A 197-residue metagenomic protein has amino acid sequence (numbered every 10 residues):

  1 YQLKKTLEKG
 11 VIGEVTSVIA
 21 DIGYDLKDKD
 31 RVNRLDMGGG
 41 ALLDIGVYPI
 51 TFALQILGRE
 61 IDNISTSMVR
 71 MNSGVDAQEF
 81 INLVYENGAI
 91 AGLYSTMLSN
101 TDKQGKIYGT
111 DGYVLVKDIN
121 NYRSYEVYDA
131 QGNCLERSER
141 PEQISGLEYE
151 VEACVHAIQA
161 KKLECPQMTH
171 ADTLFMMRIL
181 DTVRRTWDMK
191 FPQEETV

Functional and structural regions predicted by a protein language model:
Y1-T66: Predominantly a Rossmann-like dinucleotide-binding segment in NAD(P)-dependent oxidoreductases
Q2-T6, T51-F52, F80, A153 (+2 more regions): Alpha-helical elements of Rossmann-like donor-binding domains used by nucleotide-donor carbohydrate transfer enzymes
M37-L43, E136-S145: A short glycine-threonine-serine/GTX helix/turn-capping micro-motif
G40, D44-T51, R59, D76 (+3 more regions): Generic recognition of short, well-ordered alpha-helical interface segments
T51-S124, P141, E152-A160, T196: Contiguous beta-strand/loop segments that form the cofactor/metal-binding neighborhood of enzyme cores
E86, A153-V197: C-terminal helix-rich "cap/oligomerization" subdomain common to oxidoreductases
E139-E152, M168: Active-site loop of classical SDR/Rossmann-like NAD(P)-dependent oxidoreductases, centered on the catalytic Tyr-X3-Lys
